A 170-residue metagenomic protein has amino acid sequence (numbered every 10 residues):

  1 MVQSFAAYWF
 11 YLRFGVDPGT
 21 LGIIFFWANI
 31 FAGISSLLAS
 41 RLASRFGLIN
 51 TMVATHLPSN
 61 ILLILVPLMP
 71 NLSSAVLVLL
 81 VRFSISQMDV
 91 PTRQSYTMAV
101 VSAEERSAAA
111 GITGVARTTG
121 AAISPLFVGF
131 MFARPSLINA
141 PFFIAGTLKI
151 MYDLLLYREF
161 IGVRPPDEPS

Functional and structural regions predicted by a protein language model:
S4-T20: Short amphipathic helix-loop junctions that connect adjacent transmembrane helices in Major Facilitator Superfamily/SLC
Y8, R13, I123-F143: Transmembrane alpha-helix termini and helix-breaking/packing motifs in multi-pass membrane transporters
P18-G19, A103-T113: Loop-to-transmembrane helix entry/capping segments in MFS-fold secondary transporters and related SLC/MFSD carriers
S35-L48, F132-A133: Helix-to-loop junctions at the C-terminal end of transmembrane segments in multipass secondary transporters
N50-L65: Structural signature of the two symmetry-related core transmembrane helices
P67-L79: Helix-loop junctions at membrane interfaces in 12-TM secondary transporters
M88-V101: Intracellular juxtamembrane helix-capping segments at the cytosolic ends of symmetry-related transmembrane helices
I144-S170: Multi-pass alpha-helical transporter architecture, strongest for 12-TM Major Facilitator/SLC carriers used
